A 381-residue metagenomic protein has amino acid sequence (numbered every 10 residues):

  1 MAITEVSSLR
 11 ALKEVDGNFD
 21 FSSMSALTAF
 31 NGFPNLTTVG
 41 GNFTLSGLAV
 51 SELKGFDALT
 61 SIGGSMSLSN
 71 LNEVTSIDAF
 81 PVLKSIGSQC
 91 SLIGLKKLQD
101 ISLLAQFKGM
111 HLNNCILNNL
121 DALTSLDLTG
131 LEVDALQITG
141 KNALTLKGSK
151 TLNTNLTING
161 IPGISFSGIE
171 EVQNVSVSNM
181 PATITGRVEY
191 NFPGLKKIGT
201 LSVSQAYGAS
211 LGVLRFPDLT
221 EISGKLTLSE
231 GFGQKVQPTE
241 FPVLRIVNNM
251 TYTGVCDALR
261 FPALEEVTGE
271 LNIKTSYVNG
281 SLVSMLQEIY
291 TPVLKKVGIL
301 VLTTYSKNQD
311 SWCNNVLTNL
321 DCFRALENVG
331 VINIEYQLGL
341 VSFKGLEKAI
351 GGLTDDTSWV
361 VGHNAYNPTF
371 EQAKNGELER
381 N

Functional and structural regions predicted by a protein language model:
M1-T4, S8, D16-T28, G32 (+14 more regions): Concave beta-strand-loop units of leucine-rich repeat
